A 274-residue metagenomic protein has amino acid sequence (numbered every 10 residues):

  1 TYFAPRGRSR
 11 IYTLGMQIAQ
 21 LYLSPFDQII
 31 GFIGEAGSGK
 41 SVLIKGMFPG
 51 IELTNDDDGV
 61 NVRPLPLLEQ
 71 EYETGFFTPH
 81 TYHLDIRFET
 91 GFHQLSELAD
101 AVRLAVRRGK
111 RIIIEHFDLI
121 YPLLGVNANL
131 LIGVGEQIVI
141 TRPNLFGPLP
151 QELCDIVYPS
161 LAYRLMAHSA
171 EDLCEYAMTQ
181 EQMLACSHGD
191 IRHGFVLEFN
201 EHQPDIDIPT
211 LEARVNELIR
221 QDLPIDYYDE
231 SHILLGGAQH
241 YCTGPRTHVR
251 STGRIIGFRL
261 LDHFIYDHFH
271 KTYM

Functional and structural regions predicted by a protein language model:
T1-P25: N-terminal pre-Walker A segment at the start of P-loop NTPase domains
I11-Q17, H93-D100, I208-A213: Well-ordered, non-membrane alpha-helical segments in soluble/globular domains
Q28-E52: Glycine-rich phosphate-binding P-loop
I29-G31, F77-R87, R192-F199: Short glycine-rich, basic-tinged beta-strand/loop micro-motifs
I30, M47-G50, L68-E69, F92-L95 (+4 more regions): Conserved mixed alpha/beta catalytic, RNA-binding, or beta-rich assembly cores of soluble enzyme, regulatory
N55-D118: Conserved nucleotide-sensing/catalytic segment adjacent to the nucleotide-binding pocket in NTP-handling enzymes
R103-L161: Replace "adjacent to P-loop NTPase cores in ATP/GTP-dependent enzymes" with "adjacent to NTP-binding cores
P148-M274: Active-/binding-site microenvironments in catalytic and ligand-binding cores
